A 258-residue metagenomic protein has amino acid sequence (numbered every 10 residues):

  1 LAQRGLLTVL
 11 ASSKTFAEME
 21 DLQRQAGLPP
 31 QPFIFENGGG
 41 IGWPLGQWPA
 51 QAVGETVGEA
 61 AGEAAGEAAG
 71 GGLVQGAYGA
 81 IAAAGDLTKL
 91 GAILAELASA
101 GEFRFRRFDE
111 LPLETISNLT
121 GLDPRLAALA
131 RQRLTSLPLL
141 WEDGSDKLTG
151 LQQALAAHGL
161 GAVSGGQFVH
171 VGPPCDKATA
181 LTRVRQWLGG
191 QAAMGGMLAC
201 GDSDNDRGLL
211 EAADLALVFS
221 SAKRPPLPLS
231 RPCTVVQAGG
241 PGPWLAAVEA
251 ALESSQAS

Functional and structural regions predicted by a protein language model:
A2-G58, G62, G66-D109: Active-site phosphate-binding/coordination module
L7, G161, L215-A216: Residue-level detector of anion-binding/catalytic polar loops
F16-E20, L148, A178, D206-R207: Short, well-ordered alpha-helical microsegments
A26-P29, N37, H158, A212-A213 (+1 more regions): Short, structured coil segments at secondary-structure junctions
G27-P29, P49-A52, P124, D143 (+2 more regions): Short, hinge-like loop/turn segments at secondary-structure boundaries
P29-E36, R125-A127, A216-S221: Short hydrophobic/aromatic-enriched beta-strand-loop microsegments
L97-L198: Conserved acidic, metal-coordinating active-site core of Asp-based, Mg2+-dependent phosphoryl-transfer enzymes
G166-S258: Mg2+-dependent phosphoryl-transfer enzymes with acidic/Ser/Thr/Gly-rich catalytic loops
